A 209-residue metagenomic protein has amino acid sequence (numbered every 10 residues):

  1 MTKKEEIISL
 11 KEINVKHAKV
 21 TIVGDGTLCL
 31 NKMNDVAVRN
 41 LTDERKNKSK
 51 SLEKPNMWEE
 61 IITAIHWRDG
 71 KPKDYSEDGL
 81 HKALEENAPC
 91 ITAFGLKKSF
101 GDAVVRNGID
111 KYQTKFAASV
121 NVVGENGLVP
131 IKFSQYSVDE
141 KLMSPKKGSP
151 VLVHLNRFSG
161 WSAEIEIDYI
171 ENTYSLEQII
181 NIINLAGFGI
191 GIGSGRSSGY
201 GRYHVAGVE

Functional and structural regions predicted by a protein language model:
M1-E209: RNA-interacting cores
